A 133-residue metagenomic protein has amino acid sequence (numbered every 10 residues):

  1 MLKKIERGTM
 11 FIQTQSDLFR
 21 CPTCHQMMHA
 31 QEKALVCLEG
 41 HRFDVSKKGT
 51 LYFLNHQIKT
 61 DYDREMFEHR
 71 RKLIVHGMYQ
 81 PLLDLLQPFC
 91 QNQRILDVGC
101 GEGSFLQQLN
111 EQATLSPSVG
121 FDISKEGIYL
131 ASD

Functional and structural regions predicted by a protein language model:
L2-K59: N-terminal auxiliary segments of SAM/dcSAM-dependent transferases
T60-P81: Class I SAM-dependent methyltransferase Rossmann-like catalytic core, especially the SAM/SAH-binding loop
H76-N92: Conserved alpha-helix/loop element of class I SAM-dependent methyltransferases that forms part of the SAM/SAH-binding
N92-G101: Conserved class I S-adenosyl-L-methionine
E102-T114: Conserved SAM-binding loop of SAM-dependent methyltransferases across substrates and taxa, primarily the Class I
S116-V119: Short beta-strand element of Class I
D122-E126: Conserved SAM/SAH-binding beta-strand->alpha-helix loop
A131: Conserved SAM-binding loop
